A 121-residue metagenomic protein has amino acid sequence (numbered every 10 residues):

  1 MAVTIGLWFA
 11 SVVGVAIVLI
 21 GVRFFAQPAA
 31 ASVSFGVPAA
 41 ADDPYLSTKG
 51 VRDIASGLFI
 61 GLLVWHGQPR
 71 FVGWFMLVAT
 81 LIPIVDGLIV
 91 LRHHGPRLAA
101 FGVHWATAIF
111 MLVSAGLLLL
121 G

Functional and structural regions predicted by a protein language model:
M1-F9, L62-V72, A115-G121: Helix-coil boundary and interhelical linker segments in multi-pass alpha-helical membrane proteins
L7-I17, G50, G73-M76, T80 (+1 more regions): Residues within membrane-spanning alpha-helices of integral membrane proteins, especially the hydrophobic core/packing
F9-S32: N-terminal signal-anchor/start-transfer transmembrane helix
L19, D43-V64, V78-L81, V85: Core segments of alpha-helical transmembrane spans in multipass integral membrane proteins
A26-P44: Cytosolic, membrane-interface loops and tails of multi-pass inner-membrane proteins
A41-T48, R70-W74, G95-P96: Short, amphipathic, aromatic/basic-enriched membrane-interface segments that mark the entry/exit of transmembrane
S47, V103-L118: Small-residue-rich segments of transmembrane alpha-helices in multi-pass membrane proteins, especially helix faces
H66-G67, V85-F101, L119-G121: Membrane-helix boundary connector in multi-pass membrane proteins
